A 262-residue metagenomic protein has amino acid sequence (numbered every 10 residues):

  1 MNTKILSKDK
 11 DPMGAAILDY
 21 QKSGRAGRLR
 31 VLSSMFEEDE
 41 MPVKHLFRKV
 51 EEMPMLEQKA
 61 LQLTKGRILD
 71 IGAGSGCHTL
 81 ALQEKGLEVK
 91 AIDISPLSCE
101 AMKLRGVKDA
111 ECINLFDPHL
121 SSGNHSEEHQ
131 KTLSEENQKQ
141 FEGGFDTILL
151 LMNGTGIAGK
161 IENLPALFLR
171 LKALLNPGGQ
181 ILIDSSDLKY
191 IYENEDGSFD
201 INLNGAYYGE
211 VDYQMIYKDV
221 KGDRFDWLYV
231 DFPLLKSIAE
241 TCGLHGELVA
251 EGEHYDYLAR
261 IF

Functional and structural regions predicted by a protein language model:
M1-V31: N-terminal auxiliary segments of SAM/dcSAM-dependent transferases
R48-R67: Conserved alpha-helix/loop element of class I SAM-dependent methyltransferases that forms part of the SAM/SAH-binding
S95-P96: Conserved SAM/SAH-binding beta-strand->alpha-helix loop
G106-H119: Conserved SAM-binding strand-loop segment of SAM-dependent methyltransferases
S121-H125, K139-I148: A short acidic, Gly/Pro-enriched loop at the edge of an enzyme's catalytic core that lines a small-molecule cofactor
F145-P165: A short SAM/SAH-binding and catalytic strip from SAM-dependent methyltransferases
L164-P177: A short glycine-rich, Lys/Arg-flanked "PGG" loop and its adjoining helix->strand segment in the class I
P177-K236: SAM-dependent methyltransferase
